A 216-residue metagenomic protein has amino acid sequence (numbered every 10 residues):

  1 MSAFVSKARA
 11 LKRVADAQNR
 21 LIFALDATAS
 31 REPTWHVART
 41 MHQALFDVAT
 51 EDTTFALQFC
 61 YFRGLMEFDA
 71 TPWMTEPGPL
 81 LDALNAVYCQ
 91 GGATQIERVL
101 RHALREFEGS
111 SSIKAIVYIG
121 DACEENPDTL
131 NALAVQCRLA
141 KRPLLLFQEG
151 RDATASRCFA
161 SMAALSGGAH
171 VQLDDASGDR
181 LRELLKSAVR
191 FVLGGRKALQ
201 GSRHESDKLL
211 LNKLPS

Functional and structural regions predicted by a protein language model:
M1-D16: Von Willebrand factor
D16-P72, V99, A115-I119: Von Willebrand factor
L25-T28, I113-E125, Q148-G150, G167: DG-centered beta-turn motif at the end of beta-strands
L45-V48, A132-K141: Catalytic-core regions built around general acid/base machinery
F59, L144-L146, G167-Q172: Conserved beta-strand scaffold positions in the cores of enzyme catalytic domains, especially in NTP/NDP-utilizing
E67, E76-K114, C123-D128, G150-A160: Von Willebrand factor
A140, C158, L165-S166: Short, structured coil segments at secondary-structure junctions
S166, H170-S216: C-terminal "exit" segments of structured domains
